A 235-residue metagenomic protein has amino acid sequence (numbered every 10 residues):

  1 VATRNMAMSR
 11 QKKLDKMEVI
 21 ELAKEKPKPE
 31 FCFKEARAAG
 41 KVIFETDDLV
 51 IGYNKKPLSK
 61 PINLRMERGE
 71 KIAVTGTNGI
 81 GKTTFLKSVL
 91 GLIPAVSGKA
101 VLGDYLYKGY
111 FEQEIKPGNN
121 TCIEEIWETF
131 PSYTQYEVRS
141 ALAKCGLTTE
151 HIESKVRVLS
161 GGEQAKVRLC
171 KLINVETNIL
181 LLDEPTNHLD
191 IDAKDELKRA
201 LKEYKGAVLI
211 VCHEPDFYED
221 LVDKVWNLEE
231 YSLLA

Functional and structural regions predicted by a protein language model:
V1-N5, E21: Short intracellular "coupling" helices and adjacent cytoplasmic loop segments at the cytosolic face of multi-pass
R4-A7, Q135: Alpha-helix N-cap/helix-initiation sites
R10-Q11: Long, charge-dense, solvent-exposed interaction surfaces that engage phosphate-rich ligands
L22-K26: Active-site phosphate-binding and catalytic loops of NTP-dependent enzymes
P27, F33-A235: ABC ATP-binding cassette signature C-motif
